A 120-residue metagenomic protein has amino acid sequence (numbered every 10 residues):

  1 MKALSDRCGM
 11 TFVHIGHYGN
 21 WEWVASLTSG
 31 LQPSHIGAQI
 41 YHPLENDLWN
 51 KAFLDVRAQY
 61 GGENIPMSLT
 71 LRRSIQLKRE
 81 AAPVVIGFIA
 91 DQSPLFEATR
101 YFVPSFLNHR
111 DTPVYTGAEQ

Functional and structural regions predicted by a protein language model:
M1-Q120: Soluble catalytic domains of membrane acyltransferases
